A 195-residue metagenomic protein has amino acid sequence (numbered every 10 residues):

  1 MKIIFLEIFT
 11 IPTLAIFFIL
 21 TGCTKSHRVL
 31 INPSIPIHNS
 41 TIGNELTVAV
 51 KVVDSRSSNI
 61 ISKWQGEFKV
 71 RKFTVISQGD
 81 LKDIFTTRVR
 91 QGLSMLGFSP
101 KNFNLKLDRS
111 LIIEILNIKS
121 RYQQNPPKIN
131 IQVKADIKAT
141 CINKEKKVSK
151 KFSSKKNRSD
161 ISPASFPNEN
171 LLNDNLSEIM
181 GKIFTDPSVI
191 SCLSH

Functional and structural regions predicted by a protein language model:
M1-T21: Sec-dependent bacterial lipoprotein signal peptides
G22-D83, S188-H195: A structural "domain/chain start" motif
T24-I37, L96-S149, N157-S162: Surface-exposed short loop/turn segments
V52-D54, N117, S154-K156: A mature extracytoplasmic/lumenal domain signature
F68-D80, E145-I190: Short secondary-structure boundary motifs at beta->alpha junctions and helix caps
V75-N102: Mid-chain, structured segments of secreted extracytoplasmic proteins
L96-K101, T185-H195: Surface-exposed helix-capping loop/turn segments at secondary-structure junctions
